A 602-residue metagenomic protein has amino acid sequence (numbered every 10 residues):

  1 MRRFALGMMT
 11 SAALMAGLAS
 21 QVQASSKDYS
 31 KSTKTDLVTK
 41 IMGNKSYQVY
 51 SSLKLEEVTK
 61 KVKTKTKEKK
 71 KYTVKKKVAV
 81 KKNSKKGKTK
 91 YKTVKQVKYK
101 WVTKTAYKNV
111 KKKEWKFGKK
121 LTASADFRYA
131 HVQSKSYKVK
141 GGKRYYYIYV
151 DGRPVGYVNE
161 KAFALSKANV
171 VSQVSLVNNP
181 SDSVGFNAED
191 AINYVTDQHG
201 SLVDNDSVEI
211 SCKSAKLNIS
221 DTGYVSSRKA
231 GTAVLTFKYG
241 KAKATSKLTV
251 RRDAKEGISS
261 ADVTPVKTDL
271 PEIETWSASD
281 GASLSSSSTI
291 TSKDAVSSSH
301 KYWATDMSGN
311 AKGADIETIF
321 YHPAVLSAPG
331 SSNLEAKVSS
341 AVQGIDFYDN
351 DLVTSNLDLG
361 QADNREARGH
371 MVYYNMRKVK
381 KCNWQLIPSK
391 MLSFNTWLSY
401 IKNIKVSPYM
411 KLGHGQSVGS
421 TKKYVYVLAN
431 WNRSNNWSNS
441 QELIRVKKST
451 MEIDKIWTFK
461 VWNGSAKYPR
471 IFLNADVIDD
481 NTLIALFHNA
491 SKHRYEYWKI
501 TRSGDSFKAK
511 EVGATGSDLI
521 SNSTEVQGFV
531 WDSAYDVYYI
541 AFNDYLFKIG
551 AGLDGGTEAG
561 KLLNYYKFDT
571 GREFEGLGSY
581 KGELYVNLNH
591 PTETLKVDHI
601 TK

Functional and structural regions predicted by a protein language model:
S25-Y149: Beta-loop motif signature
D28, Y149-A168: Boundary regions of SH3-family modules and the immediately adjacent low-complexity/disordered segments in eukaryotic
D28-T59, W101, A168-D206: Solvent-exposed, low-complexity, repeat-rich "mucin-like" stalks and linkers
D262-A336, Y348-N403: Beta-propeller domains
N333-K337, V406-M410, T458-Y468, T515-S523 (+1 more regions): Surface loop/turn motifs at the tips and blade-to-blade linkers of beta-strand repeat domains
E335-D349, M410-K422, N432, A466-I484 (+3 more regions): Structural signature of eukaryotic scaffold interfaces centered on beta-propeller domains
R365-P388, S438-E452, Y495-G504, K548-G556 (+1 more regions): Beta-propeller blade signature
S521, T557-Y580: Conserved blade-ending motifs and adjacent loop-strand segments that build the rim/top face of beta-propeller domains
